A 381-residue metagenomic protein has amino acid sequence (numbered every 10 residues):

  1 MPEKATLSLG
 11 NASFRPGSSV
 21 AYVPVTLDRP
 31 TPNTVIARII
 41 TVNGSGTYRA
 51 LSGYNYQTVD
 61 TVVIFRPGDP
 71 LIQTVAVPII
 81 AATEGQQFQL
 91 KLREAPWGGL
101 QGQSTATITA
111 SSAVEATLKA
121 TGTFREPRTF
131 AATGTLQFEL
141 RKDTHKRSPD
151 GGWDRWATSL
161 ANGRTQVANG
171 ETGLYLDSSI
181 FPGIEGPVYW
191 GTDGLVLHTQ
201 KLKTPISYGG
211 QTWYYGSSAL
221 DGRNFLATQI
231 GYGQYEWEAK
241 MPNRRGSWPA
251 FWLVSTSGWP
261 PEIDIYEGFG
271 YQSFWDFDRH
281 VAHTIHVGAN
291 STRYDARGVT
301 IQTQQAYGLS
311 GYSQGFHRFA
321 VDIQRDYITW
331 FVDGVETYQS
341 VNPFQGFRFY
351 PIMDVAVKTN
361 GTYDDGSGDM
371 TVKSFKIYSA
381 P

Functional and structural regions predicted by a protein language model:
M1-K119: Short boundary segments that mark the start of a structured unit
L71, V114-P381: GH16 jelly-roll
